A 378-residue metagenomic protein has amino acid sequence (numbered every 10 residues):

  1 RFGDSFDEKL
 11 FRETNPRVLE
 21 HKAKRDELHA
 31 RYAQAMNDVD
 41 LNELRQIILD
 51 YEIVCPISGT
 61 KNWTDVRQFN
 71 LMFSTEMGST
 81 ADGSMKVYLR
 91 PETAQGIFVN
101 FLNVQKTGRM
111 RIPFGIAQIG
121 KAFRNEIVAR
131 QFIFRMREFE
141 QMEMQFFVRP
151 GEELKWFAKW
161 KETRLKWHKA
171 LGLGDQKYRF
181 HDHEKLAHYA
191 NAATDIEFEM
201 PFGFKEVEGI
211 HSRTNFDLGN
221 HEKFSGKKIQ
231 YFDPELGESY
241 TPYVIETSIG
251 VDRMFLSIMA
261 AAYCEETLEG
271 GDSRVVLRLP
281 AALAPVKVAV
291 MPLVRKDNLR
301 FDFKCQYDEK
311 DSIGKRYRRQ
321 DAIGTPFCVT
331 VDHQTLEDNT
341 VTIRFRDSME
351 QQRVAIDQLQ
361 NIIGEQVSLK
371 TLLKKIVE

Functional and structural regions predicted by a protein language model:
R1-E378: NTP/phosphate- and nucleic-acid-binding module
